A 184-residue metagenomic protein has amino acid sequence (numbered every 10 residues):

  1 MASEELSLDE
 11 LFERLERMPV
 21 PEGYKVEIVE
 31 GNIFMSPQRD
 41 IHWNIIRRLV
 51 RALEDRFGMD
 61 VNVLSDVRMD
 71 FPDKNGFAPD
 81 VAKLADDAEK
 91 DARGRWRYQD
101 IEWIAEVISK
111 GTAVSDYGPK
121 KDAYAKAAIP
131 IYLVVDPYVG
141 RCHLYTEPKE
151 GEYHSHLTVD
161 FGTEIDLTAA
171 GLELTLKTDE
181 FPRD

Functional and structural regions predicted by a protein language model:
M1-A127, I131-D184: Gly/Pro/Ser/Thr-rich low-complexity, intrinsically disordered segments predominantly at protein N-termini
